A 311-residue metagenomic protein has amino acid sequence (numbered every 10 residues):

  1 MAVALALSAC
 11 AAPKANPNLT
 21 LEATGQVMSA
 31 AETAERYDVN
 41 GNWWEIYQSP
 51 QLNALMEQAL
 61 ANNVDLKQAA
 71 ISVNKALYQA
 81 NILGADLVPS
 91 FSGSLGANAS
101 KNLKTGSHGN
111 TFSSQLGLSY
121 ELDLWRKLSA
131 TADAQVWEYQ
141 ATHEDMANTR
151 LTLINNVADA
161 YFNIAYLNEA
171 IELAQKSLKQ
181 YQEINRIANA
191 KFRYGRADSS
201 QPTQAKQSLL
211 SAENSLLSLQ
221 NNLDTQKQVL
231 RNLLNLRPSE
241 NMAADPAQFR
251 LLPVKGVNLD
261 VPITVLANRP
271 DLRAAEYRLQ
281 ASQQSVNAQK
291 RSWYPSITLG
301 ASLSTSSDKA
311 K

Functional and structural regions predicted by a protein language model:
M1-A61, Q220-A267: Terminal intrinsically disordered/low-complexity segments used for targeting and assembly
D38-Y47, L52, E57, S94-G117 (+5 more regions): Small/polar, glycine/serine/threonine/aspartate-rich low-complexity segments that form flexible
E45, L60-N62, I82, A134 (+4 more regions): Amphipathic alpha-helical coiled-coil scaffold segments and their short linker/junction regions
N53-M56, A70, A80, K206 (+1 more regions): Extracytoplasmic/secreted envelope proteins and their assembly/folding machinery, especially bacterial periplasmic
K67, L87-G109, S119-N148, A170 (+2 more regions): Small/polar (Gly/Ser/Thr/Ala-rich) solvent-exposed segments that form structured loops/beta-strands/short helices used
K67-A85, S94-N98, Q280: Short, acidic/charged, Gly/Pro-enriched secondary-structure junctions
L128, E144-V261: Periplasmic alpha-helical coiled-coil/stalk elements that build and connect Gram-negative outer-membrane
